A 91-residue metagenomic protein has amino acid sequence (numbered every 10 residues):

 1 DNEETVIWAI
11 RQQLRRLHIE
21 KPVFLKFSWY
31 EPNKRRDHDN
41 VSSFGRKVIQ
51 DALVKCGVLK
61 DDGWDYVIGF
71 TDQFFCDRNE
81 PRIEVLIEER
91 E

Functional and structural regions predicted by a protein language model:
D1-E91: Catalytic phosphate/metal-binding cores of nucleic-acid and nucleotide-processing enzymes, i.e., regions that mediate
